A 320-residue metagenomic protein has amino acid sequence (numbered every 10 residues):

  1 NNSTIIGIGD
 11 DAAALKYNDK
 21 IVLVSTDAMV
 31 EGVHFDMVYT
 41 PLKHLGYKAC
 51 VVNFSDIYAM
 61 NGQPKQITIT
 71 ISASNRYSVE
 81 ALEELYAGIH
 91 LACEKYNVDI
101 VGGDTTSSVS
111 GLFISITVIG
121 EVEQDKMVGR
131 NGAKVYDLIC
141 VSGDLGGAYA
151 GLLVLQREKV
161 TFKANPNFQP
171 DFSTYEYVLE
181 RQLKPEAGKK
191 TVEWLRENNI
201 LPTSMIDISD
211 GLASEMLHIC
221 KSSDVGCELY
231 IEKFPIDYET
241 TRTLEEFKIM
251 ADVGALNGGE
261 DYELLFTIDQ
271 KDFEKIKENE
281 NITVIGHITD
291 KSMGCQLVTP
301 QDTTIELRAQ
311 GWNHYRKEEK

Functional and structural regions predicted by a protein language model:
N1-Y58, I305: N-terminal glycine-rich phosphate/pyrophosphate-binding loops that anchor nucleotide-derived ligands and cofactors
S3-I6, K184, G254-N257: Short Gly/Pro-enriched turn/cap motifs at secondary-structure boundaries
A14, N53, N61, I100 (+4 more regions): Residue-level signal for inorganic ion chemistry
K16-D19, M29, P64-E158, H287: Glycine-rich anion-binding loops of enzyme active sites
L42-Q66, A87-K95, W194, S214-I219: Small-aliphatic-rich amphipathic alpha-helix that forms the alpha element of a beta-alpha
R76-D99, V109-I114, I119, E197-K320: Glycine-/charge-enriched secondary-structure boundary and capping motifs
G151-D171: Short, compositionally biased
Q169-H218: Polyanion-binding loop/helix "lid" in catalytic or ligand-binding cores
